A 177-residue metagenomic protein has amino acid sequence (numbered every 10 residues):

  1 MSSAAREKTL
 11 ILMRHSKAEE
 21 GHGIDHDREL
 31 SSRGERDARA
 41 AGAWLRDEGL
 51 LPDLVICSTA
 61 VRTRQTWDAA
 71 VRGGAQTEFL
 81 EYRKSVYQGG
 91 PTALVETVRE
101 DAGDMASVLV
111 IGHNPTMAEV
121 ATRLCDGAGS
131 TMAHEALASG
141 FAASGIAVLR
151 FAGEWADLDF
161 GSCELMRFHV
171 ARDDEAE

Functional and structural regions predicted by a protein language model:
S2-G89, D126-T131, F141, E177: Active-site-proximal alpha-helix that buttresses catalytic centers in soluble enzyme cores
L10, S107-L109, I146: Residue-level preference for the first positions of well-ordered beta-strands
K17, A60-R62, P115, G153 (+1 more regions): Short, glycine/serine-rich, charged loops/turns that create anion-binding and catalytic segments at active sites
E48-L50, D101-A106: Glycine-rich phosphate-binding loop signature in dinucleotide/nucleotide-binding domains
S85-G103: Short phosphate-binding loop-to-helix
A106-C125: A glycine-rich beta-strand to alpha-helix segment that forms a phosphate/ribose-binding loop at ligand/cofactor sites
C125-E164: Domain-level recognition of soluble alpha/beta enzyme cores, biased toward histidine phosphatases/phosphomutases
C163-D174: Short, solvent-exposed aromatic-acidic interface loops
